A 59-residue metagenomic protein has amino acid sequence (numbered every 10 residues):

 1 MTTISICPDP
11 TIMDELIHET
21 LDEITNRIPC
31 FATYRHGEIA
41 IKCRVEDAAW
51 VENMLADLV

Functional and structural regions predicted by a protein language model:
M1-P10: Short glycine-/aliphatic-rich beta-strand segments at the starts of folded cytosolic domains
D9-P29: Short amphipathic alpha-helix segments
P10-T11, R44-W50: Helix N-cap motif at beta-to-alpha junctions
F31-G37: RNA-recognition motif
G37-R44: A generic structural motif
D47-V59: Charge-rich, low-aromatic oligomerization/scaffolding segments with amphipathic character
